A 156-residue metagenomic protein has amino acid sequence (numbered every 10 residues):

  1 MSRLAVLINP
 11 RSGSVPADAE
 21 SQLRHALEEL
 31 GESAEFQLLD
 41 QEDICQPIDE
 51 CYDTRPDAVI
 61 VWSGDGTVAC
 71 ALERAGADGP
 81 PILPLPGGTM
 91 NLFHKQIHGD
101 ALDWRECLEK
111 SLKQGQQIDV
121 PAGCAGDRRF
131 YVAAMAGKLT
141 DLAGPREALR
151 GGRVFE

Functional and structural regions predicted by a protein language model:
M1-W62, A69-D78, L102-E109: ATP/NTP phosphate-donor binding region
L7, A77-E156: Catalytic core of DAGKc-family lipid kinases
S12-S14, G64-T67, G87-N91, G137: Gly/Ser/Thr-rich loops at beta-strand to alpha-helix junctions that form or flank small-molecule/cofactor-binding
